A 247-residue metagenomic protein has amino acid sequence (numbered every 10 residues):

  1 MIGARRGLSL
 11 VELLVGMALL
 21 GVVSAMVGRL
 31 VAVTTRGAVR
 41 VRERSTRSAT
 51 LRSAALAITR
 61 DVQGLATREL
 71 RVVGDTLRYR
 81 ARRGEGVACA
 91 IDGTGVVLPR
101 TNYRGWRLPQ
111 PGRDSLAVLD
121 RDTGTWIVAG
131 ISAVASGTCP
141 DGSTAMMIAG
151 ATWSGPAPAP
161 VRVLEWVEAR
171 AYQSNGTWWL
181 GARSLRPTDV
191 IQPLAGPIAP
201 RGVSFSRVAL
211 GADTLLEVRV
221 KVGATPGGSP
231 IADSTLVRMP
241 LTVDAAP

Functional and structural regions predicted by a protein language model:
A4-Q63: Aliphatic-rich helix starts adjacent to a transmembrane/signal segment
R6, G112, A212-T214: Residue-level preference for short coil/turn positions at secondary-structure junctions
R29, R80-R83, S229: Interface-prone segments of viral and bacterial extracellular assemblies
V41-R183: Extracytoplasmic beta-strand-rich oligomerization domains located immediately C-terminal to a leader/signal peptide
T46, E168, Q173-P247: Short linear sequence signals and composition-biased patches located at protein termini or domain-edge surfaces
